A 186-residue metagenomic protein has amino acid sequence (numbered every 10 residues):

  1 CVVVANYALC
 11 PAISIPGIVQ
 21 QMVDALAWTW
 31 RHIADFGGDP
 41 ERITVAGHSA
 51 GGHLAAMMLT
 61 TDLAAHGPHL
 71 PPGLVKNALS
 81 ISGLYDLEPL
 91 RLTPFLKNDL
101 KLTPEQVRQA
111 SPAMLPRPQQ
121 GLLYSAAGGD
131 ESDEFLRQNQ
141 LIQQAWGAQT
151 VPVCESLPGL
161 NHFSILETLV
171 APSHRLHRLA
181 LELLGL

Functional and structural regions predicted by a protein language model:
C1-L186: Alpha/beta-hydrolase superfamily serine-hydrolase fold, recognizing
